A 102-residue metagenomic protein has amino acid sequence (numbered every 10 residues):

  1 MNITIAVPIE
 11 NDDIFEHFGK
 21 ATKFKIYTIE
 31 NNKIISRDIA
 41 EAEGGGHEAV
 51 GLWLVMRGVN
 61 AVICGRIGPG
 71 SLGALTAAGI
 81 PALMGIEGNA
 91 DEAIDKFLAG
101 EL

Functional and structural regions predicted by a protein language model:
N2-E41: N-terminal first-folded block
I9, G65-R66, I86-E87: Short secondary-structure boundary segments
D13, A49-V50, E92-A93: Short acidic active-site motifs
F18, T22, D38, G44 (+3 more regions): Solvent-exposed, flexible loop/coil residues
I35-A61: Compact, glycine-rich, soluble single-domain proteins
G51-V55, A61, G65-T76, I80: Amphipathic alpha-helical interaction surfaces in cytosolic regulatory modules
P69-L102: C-terminal structural segments of small proteins and small subunits
